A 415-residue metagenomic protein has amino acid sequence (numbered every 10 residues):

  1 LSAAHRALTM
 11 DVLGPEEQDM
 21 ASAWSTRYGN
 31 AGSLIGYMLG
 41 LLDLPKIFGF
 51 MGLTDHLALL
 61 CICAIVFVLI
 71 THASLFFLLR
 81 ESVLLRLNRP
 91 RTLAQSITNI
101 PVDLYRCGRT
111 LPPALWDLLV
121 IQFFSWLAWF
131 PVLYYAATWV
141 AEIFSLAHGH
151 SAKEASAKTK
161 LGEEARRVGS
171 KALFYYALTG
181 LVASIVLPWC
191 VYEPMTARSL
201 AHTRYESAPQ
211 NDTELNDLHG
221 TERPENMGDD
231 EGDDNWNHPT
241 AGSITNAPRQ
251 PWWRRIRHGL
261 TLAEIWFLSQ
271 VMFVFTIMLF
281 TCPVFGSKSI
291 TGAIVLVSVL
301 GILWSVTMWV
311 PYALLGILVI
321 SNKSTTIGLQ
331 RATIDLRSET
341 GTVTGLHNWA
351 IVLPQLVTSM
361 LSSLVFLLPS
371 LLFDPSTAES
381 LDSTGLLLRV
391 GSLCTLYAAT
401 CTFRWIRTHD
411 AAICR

Functional and structural regions predicted by a protein language model:
L1-G14, V306-I334: Intracellular juxtamembrane helix-capping segments at the cytosolic ends of symmetry-related transmembrane helices
H5, P15-P131, L146, L187-L200 (+2 more regions): Intracellular loop-helix junctions on the cytosolic face of multi-pass helical membrane proteins
M20-W24, D55-L59, L146-T179, R255-E264 (+3 more regions): Loop-to-transmembrane helix entry
W24, L44-V66, L161-K171, L260-W266 (+2 more regions): A membrane-interface helix-boundary motif in multi-pass transporters
W116-L118, S289-L296: Short hydrophobic/alpha-helical segments at membrane-entry points of transmembrane helices in Major Facilitator
Q122, W126, A177, L279 (+1 more regions): Helical-face signature of the major facilitator-like transporter fold
F267-K288: C-terminal ends and interior cores of transmembrane alpha-helices in multi-pass membrane transporters/permeases
G328-P369: A late C-terminal transmembrane helix in Major Facilitator Superfamily
